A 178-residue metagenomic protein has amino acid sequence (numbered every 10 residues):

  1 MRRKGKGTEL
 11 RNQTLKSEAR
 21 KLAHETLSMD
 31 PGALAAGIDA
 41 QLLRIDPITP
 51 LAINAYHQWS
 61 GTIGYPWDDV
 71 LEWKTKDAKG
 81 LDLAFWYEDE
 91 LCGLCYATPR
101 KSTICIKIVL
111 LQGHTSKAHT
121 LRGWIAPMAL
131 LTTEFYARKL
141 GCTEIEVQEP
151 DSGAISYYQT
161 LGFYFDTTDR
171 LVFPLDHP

Functional and structural regions predicted by a protein language model:
M1-T120, M128, F135-E146, Q159-P178: Non-catalytic substrate-recognition and accessory regions of acyl/acetyltransferase enzymes
T103, S152-G153: Short alpha-helical
